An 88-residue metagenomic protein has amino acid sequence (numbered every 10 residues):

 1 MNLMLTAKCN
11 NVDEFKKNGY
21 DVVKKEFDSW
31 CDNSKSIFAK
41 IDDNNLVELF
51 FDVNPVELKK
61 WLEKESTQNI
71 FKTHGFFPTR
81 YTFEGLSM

Functional and structural regions predicted by a protein language model:
M1-N11: Short glycine-/aliphatic-rich beta-strand segments at the starts of folded cytosolic domains
L5, E48, E57-L58: Short, flexible active-site loop motifs that bind/organize anionic cofactors or intermediates
K8-C9, S29-V47, N69-M88: Glycine-rich beta-strand-turn "strand-cap" elements at beta-sheet edges
C9, D52-V53: Short beta-strand segments enriched in hydrophobic/aromatic residues within well-folded beta-rich domains
E14-N18, P55-K64: Short amphipathic alpha-helices within nucleic acid-binding modules
E14-W30: Short amphipathic alpha-helix segments
G19-V22, E65-S66, H74-F77: Alpha-helix boundary/capping residues
K24-F27, L58, T67-Q68: Short amphipathic alpha-helical segments and helix-helix/interface helices
